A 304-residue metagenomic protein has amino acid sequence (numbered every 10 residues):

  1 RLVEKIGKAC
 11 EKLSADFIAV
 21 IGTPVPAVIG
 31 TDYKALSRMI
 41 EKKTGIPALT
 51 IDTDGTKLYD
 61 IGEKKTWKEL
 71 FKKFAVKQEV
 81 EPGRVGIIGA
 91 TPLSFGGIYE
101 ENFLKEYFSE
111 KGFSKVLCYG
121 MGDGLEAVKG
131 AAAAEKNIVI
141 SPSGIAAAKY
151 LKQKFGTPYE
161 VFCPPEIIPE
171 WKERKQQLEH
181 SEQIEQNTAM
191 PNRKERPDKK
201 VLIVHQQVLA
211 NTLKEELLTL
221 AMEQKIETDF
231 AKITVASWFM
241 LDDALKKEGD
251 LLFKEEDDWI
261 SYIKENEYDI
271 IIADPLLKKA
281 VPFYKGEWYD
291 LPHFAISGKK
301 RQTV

Functional and structural regions predicted by a protein language model:
R1-V304: An N-terminal assembly and electron-transfer interface module characteristic of large anaerobic redox and radical
